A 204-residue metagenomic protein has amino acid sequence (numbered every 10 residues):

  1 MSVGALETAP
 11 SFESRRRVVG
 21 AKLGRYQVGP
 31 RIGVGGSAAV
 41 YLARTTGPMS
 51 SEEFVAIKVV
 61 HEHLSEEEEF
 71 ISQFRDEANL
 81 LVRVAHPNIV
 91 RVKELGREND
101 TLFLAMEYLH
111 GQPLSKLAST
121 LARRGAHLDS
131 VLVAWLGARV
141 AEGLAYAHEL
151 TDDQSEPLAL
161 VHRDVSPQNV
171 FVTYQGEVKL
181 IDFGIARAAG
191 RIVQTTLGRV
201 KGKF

Functional and structural regions predicted by a protein language model:
V28-G35, V40: Protein kinase glycine-rich loop
H61-R83: AlphaC helix of the eukaryotic protein kinase fold
L95: Activation-segment/catalytic-loop signature of the eukaryotic protein kinase fold
N99-P113, L117: Conserved short submotifs of the Hanks-type protein kinase catalytic core that shape the nucleotide-binding pocket
L114-L128: AlphaC helix of the protein kinase catalytic domain
L136-G137: Activation segment signature within eukaryotic-like protein kinase domains
E142-L160: Protein kinase catalytic-loop region centered on the HRD/HxD motif
